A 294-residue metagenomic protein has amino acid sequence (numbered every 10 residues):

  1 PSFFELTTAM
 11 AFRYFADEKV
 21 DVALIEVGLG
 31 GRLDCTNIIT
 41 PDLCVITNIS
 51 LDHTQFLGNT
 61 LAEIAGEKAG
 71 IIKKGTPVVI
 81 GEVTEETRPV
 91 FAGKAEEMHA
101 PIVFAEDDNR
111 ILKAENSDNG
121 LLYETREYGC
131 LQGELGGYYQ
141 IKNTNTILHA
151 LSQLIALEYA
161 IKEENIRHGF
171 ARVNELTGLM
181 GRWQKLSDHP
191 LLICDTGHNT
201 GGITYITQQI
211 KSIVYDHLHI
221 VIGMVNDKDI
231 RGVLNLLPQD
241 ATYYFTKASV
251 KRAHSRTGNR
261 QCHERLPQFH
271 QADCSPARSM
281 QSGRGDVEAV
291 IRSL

Functional and structural regions predicted by a protein language model:
P1: Nucleotide-state-sensitive switch-loop elements of NTP-binding domains
T7-F56, R88-C130: Extended acidic/charged loop-beta regions that coordinate divalent cations and stabilize anionic phosphate/carboxylate
D17, V22-V27, C35-V45, I49-H53 (+2 more regions): Nucleotide phosphate-binding/pyrophosphate-handling subdomain across enzymes that bind or process nucleotide phosphates
A65-K74: Membrane-proximal helix-turn-helix segments that form the acceptor-binding/catalytic region of lipid-linked
K73-E82: Short loop-to-beta-strand entry elements in the cores of soluble alpha/beta enzymes
G81-E82, K94-N116, E134-Y138, A160 (+4 more regions): Beta-strand->loop->alpha-helix junctions that form or flank phosphate-binding loops in nucleotide-handling enzymes
T84-K94, H99-V103, L191-C194, T200 (+1 more regions): C-terminal helical cap/extension that packs against the catalytic core of soluble nucleotide-cofactor enzymes
N109-L154, M280, R284-L294: C-terminal lobe/tail of nucleotide-utilizing enzymes
